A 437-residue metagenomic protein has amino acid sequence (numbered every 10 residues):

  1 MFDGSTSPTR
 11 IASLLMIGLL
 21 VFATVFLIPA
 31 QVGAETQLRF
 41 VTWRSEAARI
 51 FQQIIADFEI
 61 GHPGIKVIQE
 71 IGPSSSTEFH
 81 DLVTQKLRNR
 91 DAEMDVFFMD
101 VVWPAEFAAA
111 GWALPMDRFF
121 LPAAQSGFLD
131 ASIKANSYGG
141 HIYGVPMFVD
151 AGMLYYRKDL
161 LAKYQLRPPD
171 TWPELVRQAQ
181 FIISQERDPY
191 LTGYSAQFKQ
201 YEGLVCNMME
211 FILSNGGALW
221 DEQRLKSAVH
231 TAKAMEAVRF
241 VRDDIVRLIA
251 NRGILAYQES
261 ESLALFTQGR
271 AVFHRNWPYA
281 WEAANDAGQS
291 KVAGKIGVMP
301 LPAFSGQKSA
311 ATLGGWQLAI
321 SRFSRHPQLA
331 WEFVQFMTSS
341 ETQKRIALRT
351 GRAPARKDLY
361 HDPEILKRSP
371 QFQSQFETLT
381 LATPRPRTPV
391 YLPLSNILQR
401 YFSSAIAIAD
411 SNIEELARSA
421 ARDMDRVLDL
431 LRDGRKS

Functional and structural regions predicted by a protein language model:
E35-S45, I65-E70, D95-V96, T192-Y194: Short, well-ordered beta-strand elements
E46-K66, L398, A417: Short, polar/charged alpha-helical segment
D57, G61-F128, D159-D170, L265 (+2 more regions): Extracytoplasmic "Venus flytrap"/periplasmic binding protein-like
D100-A151, R167, V176, T192 (+4 more regions): Hinge/lid segment of periplasmic solute-binding proteins
D117-F128, E186, G193-Y201, N215-E236 (+3 more regions): Short, solvent-exposed loop/beta-turn-alpha elements that line the ligand-binding surface or hinge of extracytoplasmic
A131, A135, G294-P300, L348-R400 (+3 more regions): Long, aromatic- and glycine/proline-rich binding clefts that accommodate carbohydrate-like moieties
G139, Y143-M147, G152, V176-S227 (+1 more regions): Extracytoplasmic/periplasmic solute-binding protein
A179-F181, Q223-L255, G297, L301: Glycine-centered hinge/linker elements that transmit conformational signals in sensory and ligand-binding systems
